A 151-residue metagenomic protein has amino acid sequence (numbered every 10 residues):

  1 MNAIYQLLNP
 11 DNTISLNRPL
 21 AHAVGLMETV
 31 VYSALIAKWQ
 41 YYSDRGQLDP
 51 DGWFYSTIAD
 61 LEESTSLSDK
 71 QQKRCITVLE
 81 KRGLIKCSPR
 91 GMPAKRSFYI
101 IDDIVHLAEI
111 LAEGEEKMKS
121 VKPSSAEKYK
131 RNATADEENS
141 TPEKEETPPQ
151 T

Functional and structural regions predicted by a protein language model:
M1-E63, K70-T77, A94, A108: Short recognition helix of helix-turn-helix/winged-helix DNA-binding domains
N2, K81, D102-T151: Charged low-complexity intrinsically disordered patches
S68-D69, I100-I104: General structural signal for secondary-structure boundaries
E80-R90: A short, conserved structural fragment
P89-F98: Short, Lys/Arg-rich nucleic-acid/phosphate-binding segment
